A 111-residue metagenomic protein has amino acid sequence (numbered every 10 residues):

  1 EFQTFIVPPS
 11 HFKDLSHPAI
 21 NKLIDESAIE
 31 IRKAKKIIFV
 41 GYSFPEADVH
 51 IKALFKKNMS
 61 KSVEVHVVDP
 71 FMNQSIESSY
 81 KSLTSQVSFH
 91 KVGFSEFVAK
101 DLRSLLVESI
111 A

Functional and structural regions predicted by a protein language model:
E1-S10: Active-site-proximal loop/helix segment associated with metal-binding centers of metalloenzymes
K13-D14, P18-A111: SIR2/sirtuin-family catalytic core signature
